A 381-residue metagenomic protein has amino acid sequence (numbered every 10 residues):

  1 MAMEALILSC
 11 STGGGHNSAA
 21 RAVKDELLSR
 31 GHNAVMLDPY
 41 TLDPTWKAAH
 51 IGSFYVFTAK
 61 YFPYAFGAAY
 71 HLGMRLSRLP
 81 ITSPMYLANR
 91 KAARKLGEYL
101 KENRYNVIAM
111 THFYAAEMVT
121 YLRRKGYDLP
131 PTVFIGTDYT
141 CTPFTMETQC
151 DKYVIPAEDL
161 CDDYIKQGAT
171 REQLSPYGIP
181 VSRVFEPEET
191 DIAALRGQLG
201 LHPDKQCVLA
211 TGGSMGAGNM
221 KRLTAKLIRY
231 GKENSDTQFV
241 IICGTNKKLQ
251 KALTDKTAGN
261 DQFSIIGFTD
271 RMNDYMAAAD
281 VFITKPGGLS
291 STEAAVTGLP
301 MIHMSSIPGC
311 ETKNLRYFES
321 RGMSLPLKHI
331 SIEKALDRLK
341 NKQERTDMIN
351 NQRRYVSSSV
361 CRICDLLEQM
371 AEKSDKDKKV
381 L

Functional and structural regions predicted by a protein language model:
G14, A19, L72-A169, Q173-Y177: Active-site and donor-binding regions of nucleotide-sugar-utilizing enzymes
A22-G97: Conserved N-terminal ligand/cofactor-binding loop architecture of enzyme catalytic domains
K152-S214, G244, L249: A nucleotide-sugar donor-handling region in carbohydrate enzymes
L201-A278: Donor-nucleotide binding loops and adjacent catalytic segments primarily of GT-B fold Leloir glycosyltransferases
M272-K313: A donor-sugar binding/catalytic signature common to diverse glycosyltransferases and related nucleotide-sugar
E319-E344: C-terminal "capping" alpha-helix adjacent to the active site of nucleotide-linked donor transferases in cell-envelope
E344-S358: A short, well-ordered alpha-helix in the C-terminal region of glycosyltransferases
Y355-L381: C-terminal alpha-helical cap of glycosyltransferases
